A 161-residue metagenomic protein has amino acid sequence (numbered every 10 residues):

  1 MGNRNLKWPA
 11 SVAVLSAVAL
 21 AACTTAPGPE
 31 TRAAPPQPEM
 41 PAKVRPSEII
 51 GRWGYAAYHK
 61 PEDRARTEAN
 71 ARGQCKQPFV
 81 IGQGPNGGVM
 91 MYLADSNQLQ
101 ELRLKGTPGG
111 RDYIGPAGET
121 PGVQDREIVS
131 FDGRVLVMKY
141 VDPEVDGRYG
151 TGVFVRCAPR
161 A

Functional and structural regions predicted by a protein language model:
G2-D63, T67, V153-A161: Amphipathic/hydrophobic helical signal segments and adjacent flexible N-terminal regions that mediate secretion
A13, Q74, G147-G150: Short, solvent-exposed coil/turn segments
P27-E39, G110-A161: Beta-sheet ligand-binding and adhesion/scaffold domains
A34-K43, V80-D95: N-terminal short leaders/motifs
H59-P61, G84-G133: Contiguous, well-ordered beta-strand patches that form the walls/edges of small beta-barrel/beta-sandwich domains
D63-A65, E101, R148: Short acidic, gly/pro-rich beta-turn/loop elements at beta-sheet edges and active-site/ligand-binding grooves
R66-P78, G84-P85: Short, surface-exposed polybasic-and-hydrophobic patches located at secondary-structure transitions
